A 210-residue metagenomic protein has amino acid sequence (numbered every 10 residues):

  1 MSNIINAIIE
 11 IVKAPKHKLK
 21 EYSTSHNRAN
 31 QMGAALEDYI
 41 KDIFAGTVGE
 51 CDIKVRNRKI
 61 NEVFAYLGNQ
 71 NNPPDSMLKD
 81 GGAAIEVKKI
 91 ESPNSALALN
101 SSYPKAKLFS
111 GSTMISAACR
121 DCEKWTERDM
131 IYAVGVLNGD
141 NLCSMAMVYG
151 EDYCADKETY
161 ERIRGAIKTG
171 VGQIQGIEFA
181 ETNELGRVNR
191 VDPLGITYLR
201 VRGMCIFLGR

Functional and structural regions predicted by a protein language model:
M1-P73, L78, A83, K89-R210: Nucleic-acid endonuclease domains
